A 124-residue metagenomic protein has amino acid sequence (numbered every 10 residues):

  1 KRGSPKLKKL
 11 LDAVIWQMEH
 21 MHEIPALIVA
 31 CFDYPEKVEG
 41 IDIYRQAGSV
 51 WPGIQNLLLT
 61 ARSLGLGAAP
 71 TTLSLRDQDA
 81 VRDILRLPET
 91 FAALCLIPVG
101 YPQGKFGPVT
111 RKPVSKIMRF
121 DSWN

Functional and structural regions predicted by a protein language model:
K1-V50: Glycine/small-residue-rich phosphate/adenosyl-binding loop
D12-I15, V81-I84, G104: Glycine-rich, charged/polar anion/phosphate-binding loops that engage phosphate groups from diverse ligands
Q17, D77, V81-D83, P113-R119: Glycine-rich, flexible loop/turn motifs
H22-I24, T90-A93, R111: A short, structural micro-pattern
I28, Y34-I84: Small-aliphatic-rich amphipathic alpha-helix that forms the alpha element of a beta-alpha
A69, T90, G104: Short, electropositive, low-hydrophobicity segments enriched in small/polar residues
V81-L94: Short, electropositive alpha-helical surface patch
L94-N124: C-terminal helix-cap and adjacent tail motif
